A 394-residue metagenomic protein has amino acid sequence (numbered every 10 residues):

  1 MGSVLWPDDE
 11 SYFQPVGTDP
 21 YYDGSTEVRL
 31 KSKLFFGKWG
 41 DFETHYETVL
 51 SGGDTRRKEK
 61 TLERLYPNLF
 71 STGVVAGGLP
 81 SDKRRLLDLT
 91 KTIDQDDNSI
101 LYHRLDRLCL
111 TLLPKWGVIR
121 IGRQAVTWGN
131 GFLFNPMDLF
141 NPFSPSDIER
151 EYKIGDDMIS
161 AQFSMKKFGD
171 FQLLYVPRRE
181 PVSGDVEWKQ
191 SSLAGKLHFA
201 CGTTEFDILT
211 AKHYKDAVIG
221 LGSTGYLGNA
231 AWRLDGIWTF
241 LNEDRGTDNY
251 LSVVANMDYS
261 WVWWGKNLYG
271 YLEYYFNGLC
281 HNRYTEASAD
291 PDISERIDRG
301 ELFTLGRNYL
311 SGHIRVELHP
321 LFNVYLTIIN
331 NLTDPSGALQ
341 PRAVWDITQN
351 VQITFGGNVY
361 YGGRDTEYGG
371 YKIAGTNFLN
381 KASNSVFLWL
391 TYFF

Functional and structural regions predicted by a protein language model:
M1, T44, I121, A161 (+10 more regions): Membrane-embedded beta-strand positions of outer-membrane beta-barrel proteins
G2-W6, T48-G52, P114-W116, R123-T127 (+9 more regions): Transmembrane beta-strands of outer-membrane beta-barrel pores
P20-T26, L101-D106, L113, K153-D157 (+6 more regions): Residues that define the transmembrane beta-barrel architecture of outer-membrane proteins
V28-L34, R107-P114, I159-F163, G195-F199 (+7 more regions): Residues on the lipid-exposed face of transmembrane beta-strands in outer-membrane beta-barrel proteins
K33-D170, V176, F199, G362: Outer membrane beta-barrel
K38-F42, W116-I119, F168-F171, T203-I208 (+4 more regions): Repeated loop/turn-to-beta-strand initiation elements of outer-membrane beta-barrel proteins
A230-I329: Detector for outer-membrane/organellar transmembrane beta-barrel domains, recognizing the amphipathic beta-strand
N377-F394: Outer-membrane beta-barrel "beta-signal"
